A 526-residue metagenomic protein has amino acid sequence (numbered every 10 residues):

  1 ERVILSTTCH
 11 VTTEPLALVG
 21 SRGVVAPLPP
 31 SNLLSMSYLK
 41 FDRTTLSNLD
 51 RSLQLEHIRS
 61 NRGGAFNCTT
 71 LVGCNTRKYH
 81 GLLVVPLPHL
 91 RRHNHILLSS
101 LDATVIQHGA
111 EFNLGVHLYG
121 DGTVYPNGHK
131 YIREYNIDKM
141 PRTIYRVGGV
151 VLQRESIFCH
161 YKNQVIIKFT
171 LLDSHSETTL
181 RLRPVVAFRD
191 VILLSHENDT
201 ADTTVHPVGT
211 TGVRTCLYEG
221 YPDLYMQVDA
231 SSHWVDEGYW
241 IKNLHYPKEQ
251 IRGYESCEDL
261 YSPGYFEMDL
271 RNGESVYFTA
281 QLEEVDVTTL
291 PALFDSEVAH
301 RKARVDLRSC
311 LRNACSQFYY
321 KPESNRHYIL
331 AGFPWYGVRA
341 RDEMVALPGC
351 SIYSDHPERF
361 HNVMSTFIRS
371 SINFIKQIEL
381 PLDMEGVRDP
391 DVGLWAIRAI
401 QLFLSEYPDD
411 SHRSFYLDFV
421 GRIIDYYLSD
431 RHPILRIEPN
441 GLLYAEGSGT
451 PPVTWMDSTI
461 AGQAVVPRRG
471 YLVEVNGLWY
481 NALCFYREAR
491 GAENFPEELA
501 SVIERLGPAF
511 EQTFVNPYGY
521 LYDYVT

Functional and structural regions predicted by a protein language model:
R2-A303, L307, P334, R341 (+4 more regions): Terminal accessory carbohydrate-recognition/targeting modules of carbohydrate-active enzymes
R146, L244-R252, N313-H327, T366-K376 (+2 more regions): Active-site-adjacent bridging/hinge elements
R154, Y261-E267, R326-M344, L380-G393 (+2 more regions): Solvent-exposed loop and edge beta-strand segments that line ligand/cofactor-binding and catalytic clefts
D173-S174, S195-N198, L270-N272, G337 (+4 more regions): Aromatic-rich carbohydrate-recognition surfaces in CAZymes
L180, R413-S414, A492-P496: Short conserved catalytic/interaction loops centered on acidic-Pro-aromatic/His motifs
S296-F333, N362: Conserved oxyanion/phosphate-binding beta-strand-loop segments in alpha/beta enzyme cores
S309, L428, L435-P439, R469-Y471 (+1 more regions): Catalytic cores of carbohydrate-active enzymes
A314-F318, G349-Y353, V363-S370, Y426 (+4 more regions): Generic, well-ordered alpha-helical scaffold segments in large soluble proteins
